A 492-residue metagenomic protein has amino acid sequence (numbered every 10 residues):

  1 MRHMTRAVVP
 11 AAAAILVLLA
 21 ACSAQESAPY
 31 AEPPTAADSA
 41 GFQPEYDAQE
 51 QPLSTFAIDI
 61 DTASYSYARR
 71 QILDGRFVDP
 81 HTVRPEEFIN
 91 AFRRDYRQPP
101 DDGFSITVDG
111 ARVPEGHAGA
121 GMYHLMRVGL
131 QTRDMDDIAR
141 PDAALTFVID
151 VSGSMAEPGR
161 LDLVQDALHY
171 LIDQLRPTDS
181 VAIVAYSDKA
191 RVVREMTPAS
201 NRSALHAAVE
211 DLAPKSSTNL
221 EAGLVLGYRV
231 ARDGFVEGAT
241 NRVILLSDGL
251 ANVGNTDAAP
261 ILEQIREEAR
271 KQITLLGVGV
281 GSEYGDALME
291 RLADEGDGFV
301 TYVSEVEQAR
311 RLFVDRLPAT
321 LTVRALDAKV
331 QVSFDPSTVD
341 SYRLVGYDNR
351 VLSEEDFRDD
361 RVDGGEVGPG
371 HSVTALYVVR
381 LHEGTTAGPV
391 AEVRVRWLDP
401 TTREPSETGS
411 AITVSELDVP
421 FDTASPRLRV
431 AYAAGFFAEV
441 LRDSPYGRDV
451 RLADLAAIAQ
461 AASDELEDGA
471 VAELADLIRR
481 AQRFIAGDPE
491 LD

Functional and structural regions predicted by a protein language model:
T5-I15: Sec-dependent N-terminal signal peptides
L18-A21: C-terminal motif of bacterial Sec signal peptides marking the signal peptidase cleavage site
S23-P29, F104-D327, E383-T385, A475-D492: Exposed acidic/Ser/Thr-rich ligand/metal-binding surfaces
P33-A36, P44-I60, Y65-S66, R70-Q71 (+7 more regions): An acidic, Ser/Thr-enriched
R70-L125, A486: Extended, small/polar residue-biased N-terminal targeting/export presequences and adjacent propeptide/linker tracts
